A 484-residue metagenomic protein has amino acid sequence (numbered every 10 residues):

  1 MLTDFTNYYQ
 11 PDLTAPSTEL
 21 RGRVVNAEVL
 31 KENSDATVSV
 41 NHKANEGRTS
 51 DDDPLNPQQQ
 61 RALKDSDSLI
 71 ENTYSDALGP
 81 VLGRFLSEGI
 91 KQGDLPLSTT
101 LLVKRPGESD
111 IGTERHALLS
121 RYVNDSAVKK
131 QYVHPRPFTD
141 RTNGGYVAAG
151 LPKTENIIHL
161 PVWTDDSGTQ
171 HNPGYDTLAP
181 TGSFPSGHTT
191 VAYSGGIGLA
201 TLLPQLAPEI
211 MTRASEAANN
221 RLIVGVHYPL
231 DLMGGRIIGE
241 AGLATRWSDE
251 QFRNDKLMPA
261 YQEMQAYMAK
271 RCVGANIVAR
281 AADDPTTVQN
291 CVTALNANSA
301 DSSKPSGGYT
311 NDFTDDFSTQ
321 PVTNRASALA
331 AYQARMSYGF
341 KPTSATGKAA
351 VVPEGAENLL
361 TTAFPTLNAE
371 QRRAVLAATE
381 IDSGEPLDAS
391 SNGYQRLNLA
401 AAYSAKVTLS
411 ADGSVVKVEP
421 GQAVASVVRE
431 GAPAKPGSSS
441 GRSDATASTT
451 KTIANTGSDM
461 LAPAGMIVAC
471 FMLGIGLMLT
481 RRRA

Functional and structural regions predicted by a protein language model:
M1-I223, E263, K304-P433: Hydrophobic alpha-helical bundle signature of multipass membrane enzymes
D140, G195-G196, I237-G242, A464-G465: Short hydrophobic alpha-helical segments that form membrane-spanning helices or hydrophobic packing faces of helical
H188-A192, I223-S248: Alpha-helical transmembrane segments that form the membrane-embedded catalytic/substrate-binding core of multi-pass
L202-L206, Y228-P229, S248-N254: Inter-helical turn/loop segments and adjacent helix faces that build the functional surface of alpha-helical bundle
A244-K348: Charged, amphipathic alpha-helical linkers/stalks
P436-M466: Extracellular Ser/Thr-rich, low-complexity/disordered mucin-like segments
D459-R482: A cross-kingdom C-terminal cell-surface attachment/processing module
